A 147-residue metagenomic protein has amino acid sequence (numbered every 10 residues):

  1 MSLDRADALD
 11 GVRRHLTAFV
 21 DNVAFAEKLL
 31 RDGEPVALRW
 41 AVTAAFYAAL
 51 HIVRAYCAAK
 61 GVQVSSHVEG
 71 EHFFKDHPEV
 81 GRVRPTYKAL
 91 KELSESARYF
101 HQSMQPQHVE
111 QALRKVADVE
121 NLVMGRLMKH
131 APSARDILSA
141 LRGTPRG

Functional and structural regions predicted by a protein language model:
M1-G147: Terminal alpha-helical segments
